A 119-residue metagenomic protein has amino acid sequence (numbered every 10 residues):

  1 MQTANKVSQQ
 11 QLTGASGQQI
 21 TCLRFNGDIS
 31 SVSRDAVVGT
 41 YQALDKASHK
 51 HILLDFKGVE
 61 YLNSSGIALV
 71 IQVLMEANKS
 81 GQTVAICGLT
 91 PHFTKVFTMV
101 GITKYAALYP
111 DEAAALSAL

Functional and structural regions predicted by a protein language model:
Q2-G39, F56: STAS-typified acidic loop motif
D28-A106: Amphipathic alpha-helical interaction surfaces in cytosolic regulatory modules
L89, E112-A113: Short, ordered loop/turn segments at secondary-structure junctions
A107-D111: Short acidic-hydrophobic, aromatic-tinged amphipathic segments that line or gate anion-handling sites
